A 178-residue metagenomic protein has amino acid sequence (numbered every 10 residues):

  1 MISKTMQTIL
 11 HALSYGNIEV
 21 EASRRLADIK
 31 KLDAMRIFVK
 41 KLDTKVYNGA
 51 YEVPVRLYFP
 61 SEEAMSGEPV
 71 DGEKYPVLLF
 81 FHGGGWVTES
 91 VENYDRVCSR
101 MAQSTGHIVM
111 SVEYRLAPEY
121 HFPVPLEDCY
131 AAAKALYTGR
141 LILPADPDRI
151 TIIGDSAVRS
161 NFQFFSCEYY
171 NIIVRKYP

Functional and structural regions predicted by a protein language model:
M1-E63: A glycine/proline-hinged amphipathic helix-loop "lid/cap" segment that gates access to hydrophobic ligand pockets
V55, L79-F81, M101, F122-P178: Short strand-loop-helix active-site module centered on a catalytic nucleophile
S61, E113-A117: Short beta-to-alpha linker loops that shape the active-site pocket of alpha/beta-hydrolase fold enzymes
E62-K74: Intrinsically disordered, low-complexity domain-flanking/linker segments in eukaryotic proteins, enriched
E73-G84: Short beta-strand element of the alpha/beta-hydrolase
S90-E92, H121-F122: Conserved catalytic-core motifs of eukaryotic protein kinase domains, centered on the activation segment
V91-V112: Short amphipathic alpha-helix adjacent to the substrate-entry channel of hydrolases
